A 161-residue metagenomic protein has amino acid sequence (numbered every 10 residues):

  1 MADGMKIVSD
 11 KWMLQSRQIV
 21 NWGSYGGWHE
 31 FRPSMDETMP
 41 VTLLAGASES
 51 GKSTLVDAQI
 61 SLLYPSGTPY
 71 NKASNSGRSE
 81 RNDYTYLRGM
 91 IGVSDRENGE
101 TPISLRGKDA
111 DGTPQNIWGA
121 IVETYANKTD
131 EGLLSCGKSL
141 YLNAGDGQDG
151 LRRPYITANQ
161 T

Functional and structural regions predicted by a protein language model:
M1-T161: Extreme N-terminal "head/tail" segments of very large remodeling/mechanoenzyme assemblies
